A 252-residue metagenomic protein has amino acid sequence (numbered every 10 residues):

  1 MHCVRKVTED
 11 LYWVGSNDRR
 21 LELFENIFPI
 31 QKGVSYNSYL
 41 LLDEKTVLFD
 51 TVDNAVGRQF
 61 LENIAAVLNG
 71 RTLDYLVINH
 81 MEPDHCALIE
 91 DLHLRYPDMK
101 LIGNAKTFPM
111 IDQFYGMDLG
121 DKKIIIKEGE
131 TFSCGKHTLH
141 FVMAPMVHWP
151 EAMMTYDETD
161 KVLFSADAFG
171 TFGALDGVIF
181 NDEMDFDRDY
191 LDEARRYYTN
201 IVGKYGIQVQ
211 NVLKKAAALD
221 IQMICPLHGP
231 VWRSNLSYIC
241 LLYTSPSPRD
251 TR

Functional and structural regions predicted by a protein language model:
V4-A66, M154-D157, K161-S165: Conserved beta-strand hairpin/beta-sheet module of binuclear metal-dependent hydrolase folds, prominently
R5-E9, I102-A152, N211-L213: Metallo-beta-lactamase
F24-P29, V52-N54, I78-H80, L139-P145 (+1 more regions): Short, flexible loop segments at the rims of nucleotide/cofactor-binding pockets, characterized by
E44, A55-I102: Active-site metal-binding motif and surrounding structural segment of the metallo-beta-lactamase
F49-T51, D74-M81, I102-N104, F164-A166 (+1 more regions): Active-site neighborhood of phospho(di)ester-bond hydrolases with catalytic His/Asp-centered motifs
T138-P226, V231-S234: Metallo-beta-lactamase
N235-L242: Binuclear metal-ion centers of metallo-dependent hydrolases, dominated by the metallo-beta-lactamase
Y243-R252: Single conserved hydrophobic/aromatic residue that forms the stacking wall/gate of nucleotide- or nucleobase-binding
